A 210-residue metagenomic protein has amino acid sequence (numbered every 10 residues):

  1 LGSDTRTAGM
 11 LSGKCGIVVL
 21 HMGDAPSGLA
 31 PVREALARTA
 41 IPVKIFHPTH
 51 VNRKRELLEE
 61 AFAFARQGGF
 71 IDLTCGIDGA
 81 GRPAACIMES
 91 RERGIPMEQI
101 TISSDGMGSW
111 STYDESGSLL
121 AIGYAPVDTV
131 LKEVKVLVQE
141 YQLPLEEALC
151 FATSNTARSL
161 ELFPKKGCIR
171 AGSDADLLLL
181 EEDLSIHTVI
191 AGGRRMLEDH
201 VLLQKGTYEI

Functional and structural regions predicted by a protein language model:
S3-S111, L119-L120: Active-site core of metal-dependent hydrolases
P31, E115, L202-L203: Residue-level detector of alpha-helical segments with a strong bias toward transmembrane helices and their helix-loop
H50, L73-I77, S104-G106, L149-A152 (+2 more regions): Active-site proximal loops enriched in glycine and acidic residues that flank catalytic Cys/His/Asp and coordinate
G81-R82, N155-T156, I190, G206-T207: Short secondary-structure boundary/hinge segments and terminal tails
A84-C86, D114, R158-L160, G192-G193: Short secondary-structure transition/capping segments
E92-S173, L177-L179: His/Asp/Glu-enriched, well-ordered alpha-helical/loop segment that forms or immediately abuts the divalent-metal
C168-I210: C-terminal cap of metal-dependent C-N hydrolases
